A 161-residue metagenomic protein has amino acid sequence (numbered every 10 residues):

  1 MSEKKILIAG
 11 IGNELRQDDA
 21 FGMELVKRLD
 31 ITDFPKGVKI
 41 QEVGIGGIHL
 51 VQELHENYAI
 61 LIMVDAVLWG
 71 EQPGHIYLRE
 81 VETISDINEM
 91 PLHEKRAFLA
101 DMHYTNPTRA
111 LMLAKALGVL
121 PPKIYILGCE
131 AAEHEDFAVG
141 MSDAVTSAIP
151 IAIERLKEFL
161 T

Functional and structural regions predicted by a protein language model:
M1-L117, P122-A131, V139-I151, R155-T161: N-terminal catalytic or cofactor-binding beta/alpha core of small enzyme domains
